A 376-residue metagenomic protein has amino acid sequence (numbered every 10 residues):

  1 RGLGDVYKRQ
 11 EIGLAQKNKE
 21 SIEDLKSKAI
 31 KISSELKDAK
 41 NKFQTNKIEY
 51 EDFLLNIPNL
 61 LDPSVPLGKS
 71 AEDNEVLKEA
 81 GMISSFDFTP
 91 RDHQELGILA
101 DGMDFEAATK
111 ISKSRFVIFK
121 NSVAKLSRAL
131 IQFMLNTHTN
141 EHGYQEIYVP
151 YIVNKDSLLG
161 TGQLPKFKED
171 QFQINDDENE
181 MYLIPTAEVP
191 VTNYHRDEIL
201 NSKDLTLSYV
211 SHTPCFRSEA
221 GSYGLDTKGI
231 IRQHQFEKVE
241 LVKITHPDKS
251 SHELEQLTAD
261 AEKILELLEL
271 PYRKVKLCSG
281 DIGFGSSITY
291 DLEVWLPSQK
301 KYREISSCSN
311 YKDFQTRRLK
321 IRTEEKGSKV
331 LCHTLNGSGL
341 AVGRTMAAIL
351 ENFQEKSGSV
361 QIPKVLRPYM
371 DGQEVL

Functional and structural regions predicted by a protein language model:
G2-Y7: Short, small-residue-biased leader/transition segments that mark boundaries at the very start of proteins
R9-I12: Polytopic transmembrane helical bundles with strong interfacial aromatic enrichment
L14-F116: Phosphate/adenylate-binding "loop-and-lid" substructures adjacent to NTP/NAD/dNTP-binding pockets in NTP-dependent
E79-L376: TRNA-recognition modules of translation machinery and tRNA-sensing kinases, especially anticodon-binding
